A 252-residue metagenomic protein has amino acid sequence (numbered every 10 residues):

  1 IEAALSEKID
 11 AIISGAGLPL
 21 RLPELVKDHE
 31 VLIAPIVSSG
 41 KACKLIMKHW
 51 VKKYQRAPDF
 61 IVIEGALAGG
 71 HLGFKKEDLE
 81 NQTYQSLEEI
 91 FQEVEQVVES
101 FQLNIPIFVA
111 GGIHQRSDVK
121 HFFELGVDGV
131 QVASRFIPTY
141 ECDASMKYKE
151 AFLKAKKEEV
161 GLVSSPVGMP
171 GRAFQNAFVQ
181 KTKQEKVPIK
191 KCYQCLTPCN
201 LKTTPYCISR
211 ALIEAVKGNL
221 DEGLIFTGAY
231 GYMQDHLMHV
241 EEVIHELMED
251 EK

Functional and structural regions predicted by a protein language model:
I1-F108, R116-S117, H121-L125, V132: Alpha/beta enzyme core
A68-F108, H114-K252: Conserved active-site-proximal phosphate/metal-binding subdomains
